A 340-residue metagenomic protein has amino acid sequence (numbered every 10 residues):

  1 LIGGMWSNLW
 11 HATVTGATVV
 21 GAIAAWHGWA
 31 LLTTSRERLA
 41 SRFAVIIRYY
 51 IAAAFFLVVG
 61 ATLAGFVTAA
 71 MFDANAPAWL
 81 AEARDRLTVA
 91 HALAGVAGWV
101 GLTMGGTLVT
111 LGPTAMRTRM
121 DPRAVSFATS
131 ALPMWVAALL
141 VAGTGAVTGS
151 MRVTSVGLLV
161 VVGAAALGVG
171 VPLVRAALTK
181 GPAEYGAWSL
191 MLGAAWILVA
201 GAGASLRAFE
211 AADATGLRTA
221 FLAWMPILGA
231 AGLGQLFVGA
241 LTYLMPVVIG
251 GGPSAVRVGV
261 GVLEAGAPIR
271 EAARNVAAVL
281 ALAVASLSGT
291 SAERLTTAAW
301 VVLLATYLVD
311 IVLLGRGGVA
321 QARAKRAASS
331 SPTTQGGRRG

Functional and structural regions predicted by a protein language model:
L1-G340: Hydrophobic alpha-helical transmembrane segments of multi-pass integral membrane proteins
